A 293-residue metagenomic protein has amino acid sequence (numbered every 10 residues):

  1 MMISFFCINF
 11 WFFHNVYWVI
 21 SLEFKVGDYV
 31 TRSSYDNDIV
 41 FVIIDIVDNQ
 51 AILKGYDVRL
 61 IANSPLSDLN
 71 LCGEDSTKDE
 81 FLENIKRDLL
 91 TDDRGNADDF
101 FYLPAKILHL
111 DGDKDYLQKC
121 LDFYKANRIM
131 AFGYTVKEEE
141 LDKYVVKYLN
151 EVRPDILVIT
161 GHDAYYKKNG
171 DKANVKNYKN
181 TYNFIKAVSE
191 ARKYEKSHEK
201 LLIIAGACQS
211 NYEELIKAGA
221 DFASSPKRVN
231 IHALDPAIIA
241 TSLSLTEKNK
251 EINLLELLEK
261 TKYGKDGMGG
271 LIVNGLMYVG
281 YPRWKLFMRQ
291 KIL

Functional and structural regions predicted by a protein language model:
S21-Y35: Short coil-to-beta transition motif at edge beta-strands of beta-rich domains
N37-I46: Short beta-strand-centered aromatic/proline hotspots
I43, A51-V58: SH3/SH3-like beta-barrel fold
D57-F101: Intrinsically disordered, low-complexity, charged/polar segments
L121-F132: Short helix-loop-beta junction
L149-H162, A220: Proline-aspartate-enriched helix->loop->beta-strand connector
N183-I231: Catalytic cores of nucleophile-dependent amide-cleaving enzymes
I203-A218, M277-L293: Charge-patterned, long linear interaction tracts outside catalytic cores
